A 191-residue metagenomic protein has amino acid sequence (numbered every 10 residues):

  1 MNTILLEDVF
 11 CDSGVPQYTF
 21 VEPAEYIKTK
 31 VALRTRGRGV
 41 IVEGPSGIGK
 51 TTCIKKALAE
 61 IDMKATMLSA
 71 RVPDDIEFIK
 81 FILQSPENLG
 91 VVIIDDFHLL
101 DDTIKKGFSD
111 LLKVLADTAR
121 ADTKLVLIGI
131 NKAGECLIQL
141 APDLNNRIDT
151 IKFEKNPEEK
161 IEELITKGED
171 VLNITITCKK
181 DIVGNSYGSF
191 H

Functional and structural regions predicted by a protein language model:
M1-R36: A short, basic N-terminal segment
R34-I54: Walker A/P-loop nucleotide-binding motif
G39, I61-I76, G90: Conserved catalytic segments around the Walker B and adjacent sensor/switch elements of P-loop NTPase domains
K55-A59: A conserved segment at the C-terminal end of the G1
P73-I76, K80-K132, Q139-P142: Conserved Walker B catalytic segment
Q139-K155: A short helix-turn-beta junction within AAA+ P-loop NTPase domains corresponding to the substrate/partner-engaging
F153-K179: Conserved small helical "lid"/interfacial subdomain of P-loop NTPases
I176-H191: Amphipathic alpha-helical "lid/sensor" segments that cap RecA-like P-loop NTPase cores
